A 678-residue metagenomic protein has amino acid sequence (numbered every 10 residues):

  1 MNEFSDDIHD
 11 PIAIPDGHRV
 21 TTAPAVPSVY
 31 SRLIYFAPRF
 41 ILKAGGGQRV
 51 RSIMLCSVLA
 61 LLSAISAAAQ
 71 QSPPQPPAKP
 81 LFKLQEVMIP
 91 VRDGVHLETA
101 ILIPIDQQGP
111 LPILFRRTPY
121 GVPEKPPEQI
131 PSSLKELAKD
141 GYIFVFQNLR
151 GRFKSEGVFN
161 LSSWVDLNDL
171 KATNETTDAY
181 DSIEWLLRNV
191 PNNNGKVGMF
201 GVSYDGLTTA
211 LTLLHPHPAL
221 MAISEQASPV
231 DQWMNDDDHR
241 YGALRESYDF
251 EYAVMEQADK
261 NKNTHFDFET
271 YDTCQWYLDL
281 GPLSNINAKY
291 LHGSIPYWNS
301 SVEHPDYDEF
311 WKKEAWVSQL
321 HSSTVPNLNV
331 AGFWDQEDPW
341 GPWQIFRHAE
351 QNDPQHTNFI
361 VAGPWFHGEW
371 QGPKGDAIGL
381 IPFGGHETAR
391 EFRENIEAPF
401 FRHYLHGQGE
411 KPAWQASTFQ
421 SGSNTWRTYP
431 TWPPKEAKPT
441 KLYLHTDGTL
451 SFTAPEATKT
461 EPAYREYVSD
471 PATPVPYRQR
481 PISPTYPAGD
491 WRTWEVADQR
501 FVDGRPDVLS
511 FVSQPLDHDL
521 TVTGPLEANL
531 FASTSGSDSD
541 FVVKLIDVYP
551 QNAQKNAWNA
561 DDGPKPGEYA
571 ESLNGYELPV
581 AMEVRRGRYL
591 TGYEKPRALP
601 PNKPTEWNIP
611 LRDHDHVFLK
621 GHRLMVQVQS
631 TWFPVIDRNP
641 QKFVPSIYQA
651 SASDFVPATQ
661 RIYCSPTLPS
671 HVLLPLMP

Functional and structural regions predicted by a protein language model:
I53-A64: Bacterial N-terminal signal peptides
P73-D106, L516-H518: N-terminal cap/lid segment of alpha/beta-hydrolase-fold proteins
Q108-R188, G372-G384, P550, A557 (+1 more regions): Cap/lid segment of the alpha/beta-hydrolase catalytic domain
I130-P131, K139, L161, D169-A172 (+2 more regions): Accessory cap/linker subdomain of secreted extracellular hydrolases
P191-S203: Alpha/beta-hydrolase fold nucleophile elbow
V202-L211: Glycine-rich nucleophile elbow surrounding the catalytic serine of serine-hydrolase chemistry
L278-G281, G375-P678: C-terminal, loop-rich substrate-recognition/catalytic regions characterized by aromatic stacking residues
N329-A331: Short beta-strand/loop motif that positions the catalytic acidic residue of the alpha/beta-hydrolase fold
